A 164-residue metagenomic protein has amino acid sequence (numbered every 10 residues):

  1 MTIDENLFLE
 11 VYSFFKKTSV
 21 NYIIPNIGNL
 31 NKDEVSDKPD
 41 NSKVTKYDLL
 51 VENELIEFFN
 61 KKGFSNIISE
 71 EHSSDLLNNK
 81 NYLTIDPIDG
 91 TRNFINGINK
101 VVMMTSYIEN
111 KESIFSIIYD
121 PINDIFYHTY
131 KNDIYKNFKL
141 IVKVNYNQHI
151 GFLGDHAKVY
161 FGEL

Functional and structural regions predicted by a protein language model:
M1-I88: N-terminal subdomain of lithium-sensitive/metallo-dependent phosphomonoesterases centered on the IMPase/IPPase/PAP
I23, D48, F59, T91 (+3 more regions): Residue-level signal for inorganic ion chemistry
E71, Y130, D155-H156: Residues at the C-termini of beta-strands that transition into short coil/loop
L77-K131: DPxDG-like acidic metal-binding loop motif
P121-N147: ATP-dependent small-molecule kinase catalytic core of the GHMP/sugar-kinase superfamily and closely related
K143-L164: An extended, acidic
